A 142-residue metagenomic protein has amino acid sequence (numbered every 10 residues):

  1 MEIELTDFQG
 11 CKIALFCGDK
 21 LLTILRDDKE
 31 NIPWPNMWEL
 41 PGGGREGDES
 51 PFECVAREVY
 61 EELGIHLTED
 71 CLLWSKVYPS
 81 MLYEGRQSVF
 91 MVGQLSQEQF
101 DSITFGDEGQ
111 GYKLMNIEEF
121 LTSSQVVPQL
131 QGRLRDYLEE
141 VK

Functional and structural regions predicted by a protein language model:
M1-E39, L67: N-terminal strand-loop-strand
F8-K12, G85-F90, G109: Short hydrophobic/aromatic beta-strand or adjacent loop that forms the aromatic wall/cage of a ligand/substrate-binding
C17-D19, K76-D101, K113-E119, R133-V141: Active-site-adjacent beta-strand/loop module that shapes the phosphate/pyrophosphate-binding cleft
I32, E46-S50, Q125: Residues at secondary-structure transition points
M37, G47, D107-G109, K142: Functional cleft and adjacent loop/helix regions within the main domain that mediate ligand binding or catalysis
L40-W74: The catalytic Nudix box helix
R45, F120-L121: A generic structural signal for short hydrophobic patches within well-formed alpha-helices
F100-G106, S123-V127: Short, charged, solvent-exposed linker or helix-capping segments at domain edges/interfaces that act as flexible hinges
